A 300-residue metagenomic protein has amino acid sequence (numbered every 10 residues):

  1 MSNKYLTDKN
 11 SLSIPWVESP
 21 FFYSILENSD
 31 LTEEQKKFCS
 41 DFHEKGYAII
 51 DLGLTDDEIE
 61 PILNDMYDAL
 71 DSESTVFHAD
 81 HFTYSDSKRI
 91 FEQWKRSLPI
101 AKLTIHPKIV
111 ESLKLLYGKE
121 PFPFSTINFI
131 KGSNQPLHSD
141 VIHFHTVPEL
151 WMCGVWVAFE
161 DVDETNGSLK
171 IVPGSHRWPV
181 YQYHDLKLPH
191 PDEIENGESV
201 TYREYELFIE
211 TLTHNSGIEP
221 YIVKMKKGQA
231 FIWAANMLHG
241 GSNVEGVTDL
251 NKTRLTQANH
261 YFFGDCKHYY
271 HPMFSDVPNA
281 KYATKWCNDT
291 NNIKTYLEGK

Functional and structural regions predicted by a protein language model:
M1-E27, V76, D185-P189, K227-I232 (+1 more regions): Non-heme Fe(II)/2-oxoglutarate
S2-K45, D51-S139, H143-T146, C287: Non-heme Fe(II)-dependent double-stranded beta-helix
K119, T146-P148, F159-S168, G174-H176: Active-site region of the double-stranded beta-helix
N128, S139-V141, V157-D161, P173: Short, structured patches in soluble enzyme cores that scaffold and shape functional sites
K131, V172-P179, H260-C266: Short edge-strand/loop segments of extracellular domains
D140-M152, I218, M225, K252: A short beta-loop-beta micro-motif enriched in histidine and acidic residues
V147-E164, K224-K227, I232, H260-F263: Short, conserved beta-strand element in jelly-roll/cupin
T165-L238: Double-stranded beta-helix
